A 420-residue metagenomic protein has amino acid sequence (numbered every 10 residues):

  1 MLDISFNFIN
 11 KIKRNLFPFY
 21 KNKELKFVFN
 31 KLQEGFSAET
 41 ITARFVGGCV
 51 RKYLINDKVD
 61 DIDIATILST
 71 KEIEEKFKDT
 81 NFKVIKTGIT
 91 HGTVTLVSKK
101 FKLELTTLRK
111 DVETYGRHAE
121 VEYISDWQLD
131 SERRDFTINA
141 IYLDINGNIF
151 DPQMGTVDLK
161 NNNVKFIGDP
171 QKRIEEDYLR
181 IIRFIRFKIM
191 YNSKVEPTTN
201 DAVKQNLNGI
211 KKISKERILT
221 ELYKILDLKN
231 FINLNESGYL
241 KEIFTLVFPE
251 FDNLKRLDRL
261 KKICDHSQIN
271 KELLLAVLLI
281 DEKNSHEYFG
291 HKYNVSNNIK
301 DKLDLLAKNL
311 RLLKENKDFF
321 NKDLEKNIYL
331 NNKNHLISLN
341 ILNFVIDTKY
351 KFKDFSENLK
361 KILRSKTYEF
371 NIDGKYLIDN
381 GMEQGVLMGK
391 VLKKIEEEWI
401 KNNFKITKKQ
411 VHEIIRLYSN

Functional and structural regions predicted by a protein language model:
M1-N420: Catalytic cores of the polymerase beta-like nucleotidyltransferase superfamily and closely associated nucleotide
